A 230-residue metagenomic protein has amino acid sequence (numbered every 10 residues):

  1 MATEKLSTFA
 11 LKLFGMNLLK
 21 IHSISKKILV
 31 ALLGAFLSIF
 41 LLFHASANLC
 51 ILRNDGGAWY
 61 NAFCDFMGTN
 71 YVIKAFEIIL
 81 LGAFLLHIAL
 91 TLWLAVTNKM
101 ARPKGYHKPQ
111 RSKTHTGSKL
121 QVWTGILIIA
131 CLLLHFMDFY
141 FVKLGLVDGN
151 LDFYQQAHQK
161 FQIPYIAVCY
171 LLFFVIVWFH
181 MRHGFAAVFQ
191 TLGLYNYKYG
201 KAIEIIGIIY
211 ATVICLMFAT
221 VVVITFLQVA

Functional and structural regions predicted by a protein language model:
A2-A230: Membrane-embedded alpha-helical bundles that constitute the cytochrome b-like, heme-associated redox core of multi-pass
